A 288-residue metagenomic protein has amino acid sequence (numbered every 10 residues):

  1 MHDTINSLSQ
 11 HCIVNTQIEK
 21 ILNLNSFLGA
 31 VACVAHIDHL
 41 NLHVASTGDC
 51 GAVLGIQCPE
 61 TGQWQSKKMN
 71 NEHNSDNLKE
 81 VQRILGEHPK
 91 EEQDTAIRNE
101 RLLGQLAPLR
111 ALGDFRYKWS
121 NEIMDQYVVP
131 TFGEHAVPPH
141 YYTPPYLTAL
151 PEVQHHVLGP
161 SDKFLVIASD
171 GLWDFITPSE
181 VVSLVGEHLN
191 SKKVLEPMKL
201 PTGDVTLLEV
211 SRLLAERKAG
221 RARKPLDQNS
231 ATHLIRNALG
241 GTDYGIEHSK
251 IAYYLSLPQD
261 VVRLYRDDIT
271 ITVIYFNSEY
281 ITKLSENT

Functional and structural regions predicted by a protein language model:
M1-T288: PP2C/PPM-type serine/threonine phosphatase catalytic core, specifically the conserved beta-strand-loop-alpha-helix
